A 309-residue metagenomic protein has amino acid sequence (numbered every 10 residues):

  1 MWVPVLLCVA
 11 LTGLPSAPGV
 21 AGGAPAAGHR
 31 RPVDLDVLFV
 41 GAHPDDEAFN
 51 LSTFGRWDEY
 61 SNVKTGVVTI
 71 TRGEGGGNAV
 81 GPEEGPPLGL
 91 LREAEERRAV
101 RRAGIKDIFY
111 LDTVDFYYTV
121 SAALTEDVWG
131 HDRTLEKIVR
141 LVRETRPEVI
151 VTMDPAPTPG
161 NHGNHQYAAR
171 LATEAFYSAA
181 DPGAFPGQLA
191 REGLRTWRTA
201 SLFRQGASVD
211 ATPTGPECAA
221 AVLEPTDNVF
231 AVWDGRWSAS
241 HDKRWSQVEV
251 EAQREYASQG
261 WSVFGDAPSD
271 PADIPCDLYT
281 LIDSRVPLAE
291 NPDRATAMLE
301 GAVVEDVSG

Functional and structural regions predicted by a protein language model:
W2-P15: Bacterial N-terminal signal peptides
A10, V20-A21: …; additionally, a secondary subgroup of soluble metalloenzymes is captured
A10-T12, D58, G193: Sterically constrained small-residue positions within well-ordered secondary structures of folded domains
A21-T145, Q166, R170-Y177, D181: Active-site rim/loop-helix segments in enzyme catalytic domains that contact anionic ligands
G22-V40, L124-G309: Metal-dependent de-N-acetylase/amidase catalytic core
